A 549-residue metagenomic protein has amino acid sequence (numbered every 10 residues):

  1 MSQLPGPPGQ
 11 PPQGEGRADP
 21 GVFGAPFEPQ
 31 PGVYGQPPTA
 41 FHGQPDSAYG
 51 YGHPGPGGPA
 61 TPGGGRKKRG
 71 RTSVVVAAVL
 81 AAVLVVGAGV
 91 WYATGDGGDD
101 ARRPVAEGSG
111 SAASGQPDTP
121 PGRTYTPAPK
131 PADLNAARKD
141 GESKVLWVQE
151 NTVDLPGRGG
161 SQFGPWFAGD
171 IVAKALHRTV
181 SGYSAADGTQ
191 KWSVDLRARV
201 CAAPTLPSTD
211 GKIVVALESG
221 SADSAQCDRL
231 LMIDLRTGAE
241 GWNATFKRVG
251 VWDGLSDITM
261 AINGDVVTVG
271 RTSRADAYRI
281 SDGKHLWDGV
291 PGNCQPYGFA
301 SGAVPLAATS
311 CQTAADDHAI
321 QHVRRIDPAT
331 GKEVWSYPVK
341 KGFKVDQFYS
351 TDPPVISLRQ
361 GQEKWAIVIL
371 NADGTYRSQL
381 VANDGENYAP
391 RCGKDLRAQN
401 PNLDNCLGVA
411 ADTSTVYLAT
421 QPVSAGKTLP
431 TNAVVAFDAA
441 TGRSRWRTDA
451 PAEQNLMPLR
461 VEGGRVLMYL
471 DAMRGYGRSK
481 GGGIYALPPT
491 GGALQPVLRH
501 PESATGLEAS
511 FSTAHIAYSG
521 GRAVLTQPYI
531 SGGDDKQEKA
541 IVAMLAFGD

Functional and structural regions predicted by a protein language model:
M1-R71: Intrinsically disordered, low-complexity Pro/Gly-rich regions
S2-Q10, F27, Q36-F41, D46 (+9 more regions): Repeat-blade elements of multi-bladed beta-propeller folds
T72, T94-F163, G169-I171, A175-A202 (+7 more regions): Aromatic (tryptophan-biased) beta-strands that constitute blades/sheets of beta-rich domains
A77-A88: Hydrophobic membrane-insertion alpha-helices, especially the h-region of bacterial N-terminal signal peptides
R229-G238, I320-G331, I367-D373, T431-G442 (+2 more regions): Beta-propeller blade signature
E240-D288, A303: Fungal eukaryote-biased detector of long internal structured cores
N371-N405, V409-D412, L429-V435, A439-E462: Helix-biased "structured C-terminal domain" signature
K427-A504: Intrinsically disordered, low-complexity segments enriched in Gly and acidic/Ser/Thr residues that form flexible
